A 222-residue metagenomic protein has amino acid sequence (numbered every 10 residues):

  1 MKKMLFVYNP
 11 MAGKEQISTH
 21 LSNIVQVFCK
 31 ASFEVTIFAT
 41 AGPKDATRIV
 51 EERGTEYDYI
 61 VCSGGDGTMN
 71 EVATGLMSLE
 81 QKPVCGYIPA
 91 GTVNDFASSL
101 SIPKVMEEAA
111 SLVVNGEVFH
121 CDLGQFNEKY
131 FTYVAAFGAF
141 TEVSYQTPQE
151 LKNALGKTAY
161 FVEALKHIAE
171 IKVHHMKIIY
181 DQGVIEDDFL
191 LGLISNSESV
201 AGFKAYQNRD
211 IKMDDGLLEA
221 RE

Functional and structural regions predicted by a protein language model:
M1-S63: ATP/NTP phosphate-donor binding region
F6, I37, I178, A220-E222: Generic preference for hydrophobic
I17, E71-A73, A97-S98, F203-K204: Short glycine-/acidic-enriched loop or helix-start segments at secondary-structure transitions that form or flank
I24, A46, V72, F96-A97 (+1 more regions): Hydrophobic packing residues within well-ordered alpha-helices of enzyme cores
A31, T40, S78-I194: Catalytic core of DAGKc-family lipid kinases
T68-Q81: Short Gly/Thr/Asp-enriched flexible loops that form oxyanion-binding sites at enzyme active sites
Y180-D181, D188-E222: Internal anion-binding site segments
